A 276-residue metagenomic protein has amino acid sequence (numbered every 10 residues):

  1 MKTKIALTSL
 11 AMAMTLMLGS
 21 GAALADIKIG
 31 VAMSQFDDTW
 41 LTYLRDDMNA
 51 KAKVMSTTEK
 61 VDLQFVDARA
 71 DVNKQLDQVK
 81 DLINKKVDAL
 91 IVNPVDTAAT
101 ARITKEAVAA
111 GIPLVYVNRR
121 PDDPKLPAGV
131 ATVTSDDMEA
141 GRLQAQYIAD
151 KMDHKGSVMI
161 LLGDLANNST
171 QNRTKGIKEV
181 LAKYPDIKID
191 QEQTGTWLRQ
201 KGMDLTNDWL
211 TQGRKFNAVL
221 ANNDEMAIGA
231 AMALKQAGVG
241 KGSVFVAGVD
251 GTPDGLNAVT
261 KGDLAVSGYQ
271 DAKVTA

Functional and structural regions predicted by a protein language model:
M1-L24: Gram-negative bacterial Sec-dependent N-terminal signal peptides
L7, A23-A276: A residue-level marker of the well-folded mature domains of exported/periplasmic proteins
